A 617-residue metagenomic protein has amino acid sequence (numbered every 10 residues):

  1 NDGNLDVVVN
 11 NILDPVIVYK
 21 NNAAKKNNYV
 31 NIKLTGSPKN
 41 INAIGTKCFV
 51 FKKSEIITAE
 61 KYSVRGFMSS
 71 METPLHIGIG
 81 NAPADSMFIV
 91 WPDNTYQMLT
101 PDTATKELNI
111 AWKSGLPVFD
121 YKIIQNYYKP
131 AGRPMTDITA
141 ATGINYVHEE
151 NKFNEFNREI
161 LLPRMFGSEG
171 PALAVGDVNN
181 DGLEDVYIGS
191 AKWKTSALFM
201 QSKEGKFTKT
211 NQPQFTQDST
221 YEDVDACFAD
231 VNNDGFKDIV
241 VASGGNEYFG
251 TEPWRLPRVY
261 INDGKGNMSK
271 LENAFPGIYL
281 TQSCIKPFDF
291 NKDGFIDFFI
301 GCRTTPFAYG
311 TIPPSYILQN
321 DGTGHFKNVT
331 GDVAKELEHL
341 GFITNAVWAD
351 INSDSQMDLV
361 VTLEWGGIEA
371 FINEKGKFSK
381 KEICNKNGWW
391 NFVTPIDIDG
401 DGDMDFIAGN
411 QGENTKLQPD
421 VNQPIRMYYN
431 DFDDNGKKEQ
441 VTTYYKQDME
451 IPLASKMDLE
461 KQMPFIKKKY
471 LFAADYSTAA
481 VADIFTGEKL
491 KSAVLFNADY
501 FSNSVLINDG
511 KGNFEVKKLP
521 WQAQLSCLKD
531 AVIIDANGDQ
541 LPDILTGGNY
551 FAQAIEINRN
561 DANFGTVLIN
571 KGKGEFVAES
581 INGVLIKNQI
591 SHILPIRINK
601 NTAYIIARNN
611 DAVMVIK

Functional and structural regions predicted by a protein language model:
N1, E169-N180, M200, D223-F236 (+10 more regions): Beta-propeller blade termini
N1-A172, A334, F378, E413-P424 (+6 more regions): Gly/Ser/Thr/Pro-enriched helix-cap/hinge segments flanking short amphipathic alpha-helices
D6-N11, M87, D185-S190, I239-S243 (+6 more regions): Hydrophobic beta-strand segments that make up the repeating blades of beta-propeller and related beta-repeat
P15-N27, T195-T210, T251-L271, Y309-V329 (+5 more regions): Beta-propeller blade repeat segments, especially FG-GAP/WD-type strand-to-loop junctions in 6- to 7-bladed propeller
R164, Q217-D218, F275-G277, E336-G341 (+3 more regions): Surface loop/turn motifs at the tips and blade-to-blade linkers of beta-strand repeat domains
S219-D225, G244-P287, I312-P313, V329-A334: Asp-box/WD-like beta-propeller blade repeats and closely related beta-sheet repeat scaffolds
A242-W254, G301-P313, G409-Q423, M449-N497 (+1 more regions): Short, conserved, GDST-rich strand-edge loop motifs in beta-rich repeat architectures
F275-A349, M357, T362-E364: Solenoidal tandem-repeat scaffolds enriched in leucines and small polar residues
